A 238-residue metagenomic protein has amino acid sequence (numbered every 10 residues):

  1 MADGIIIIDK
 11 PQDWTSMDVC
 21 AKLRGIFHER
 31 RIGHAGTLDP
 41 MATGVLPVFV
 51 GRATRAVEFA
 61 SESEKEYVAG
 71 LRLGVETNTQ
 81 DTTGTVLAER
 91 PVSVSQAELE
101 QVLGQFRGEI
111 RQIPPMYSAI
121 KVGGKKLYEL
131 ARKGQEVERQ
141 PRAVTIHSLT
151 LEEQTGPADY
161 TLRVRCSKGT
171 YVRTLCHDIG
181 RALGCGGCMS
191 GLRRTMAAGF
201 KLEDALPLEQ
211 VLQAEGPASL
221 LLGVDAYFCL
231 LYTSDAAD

Functional and structural regions predicted by a protein language model:
M1-D13, M17-H34, L38, A42-V45 (+6 more regions): Accessory RNA 3′-end/elbow-binding domains used by RNA modification enzymes
L23-E29, P47, E136-G184: The conserved catalytic core of RNA pseudouridine synthases
M41, V50-T54, R181: Short Lys/Arg-rich amphipathic alpha-helical segments
V48, A69, G124, L175: Residue-level signal for inorganic ion chemistry
A53, F59-R111: Acidic, low-complexity central loop/insert segments
E58-L73, V137-L151: Structural signature of FAD isoalloxazine-binding scaffolds in flavoprotein oxidoreductases
A69, A236-A237: Small-residue (primarily alanine) positions within well-ordered alpha-helices, especially packing/interaction faces
S118, V122-H147: Extended alpha-helical targeting/anchoring segments, especially N-terminal organellar/secretory targeting helices
